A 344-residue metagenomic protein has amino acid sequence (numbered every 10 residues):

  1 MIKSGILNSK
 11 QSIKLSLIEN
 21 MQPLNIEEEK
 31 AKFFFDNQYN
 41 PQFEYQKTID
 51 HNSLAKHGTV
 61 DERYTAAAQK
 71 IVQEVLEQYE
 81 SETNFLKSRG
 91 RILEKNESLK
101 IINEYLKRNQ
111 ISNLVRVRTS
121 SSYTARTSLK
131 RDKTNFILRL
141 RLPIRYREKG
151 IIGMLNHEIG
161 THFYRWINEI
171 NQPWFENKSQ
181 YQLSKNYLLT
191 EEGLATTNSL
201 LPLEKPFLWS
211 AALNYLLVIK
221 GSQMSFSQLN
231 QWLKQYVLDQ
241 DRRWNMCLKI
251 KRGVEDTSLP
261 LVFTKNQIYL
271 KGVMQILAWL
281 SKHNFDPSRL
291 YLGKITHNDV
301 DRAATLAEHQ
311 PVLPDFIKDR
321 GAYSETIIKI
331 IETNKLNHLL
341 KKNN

Functional and structural regions predicted by a protein language model:
M1-Q73, A322, K335-N344: N-terminal low-structure segments adjacent to metalloprotease catalytic domains across cellular compartments
S16-E27, S53, V60-D61, E97 (+3 more regions): Hydrophobic alpha-helical segments at protein termini of multi-pass membrane proteins
A31-G150: Contiguous, non-catalytic segments that form substrate-binding/exosite surfaces or channel walls
R147, I151-I152, N156, Y187 (+1 more regions): Secondary-structure capping and boundary motifs in well-ordered enzyme cores
K149, Y164-E191: Post-HEXXH active-site segment of zinc metalloproteases
L155-Y164: Active-site His/Glu-centered metal-binding helix of metallohydrolases
S179-V218, G272: Post-HExxH zinc-binding segment in Zn-dependent metallohydrolases
W209-N344: Conserved alpha-helical "signature site" that marks functionally important helical segments or helix/loop junctions
